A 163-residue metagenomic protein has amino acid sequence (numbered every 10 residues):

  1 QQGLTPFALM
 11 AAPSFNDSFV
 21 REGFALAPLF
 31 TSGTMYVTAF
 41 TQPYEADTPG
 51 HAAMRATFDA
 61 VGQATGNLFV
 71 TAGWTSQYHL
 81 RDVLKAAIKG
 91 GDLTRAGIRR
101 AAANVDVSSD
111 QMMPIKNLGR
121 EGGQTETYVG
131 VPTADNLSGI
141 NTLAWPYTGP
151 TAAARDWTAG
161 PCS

Functional and structural regions predicted by a protein language model:
Q2-W74, P161: Extracellular/periplasmic periplasmic-binding protein-like sensory domains
F7-M10, G91-R95, Q111: Acidic/polar loop patches that form or flank catalytic/metal-binding clefts of enzymes that bind anionic ligands
W74-D82, A96: A structural signal for well-ordered alpha-helical segments within the folded catalytic domains of diverse enzymes
V83-A87, P132-T133: Generic structural signal for hydrophobic core residues of well-folded globular domains
K85-R100: Short, charged, surface-exposed loops that flank catalytic or proteolytic processing sites
V105-S163: Solvent-exposed, acidic/polar segments of extracytosolic/periplasmic ligand-binding ectodomains
